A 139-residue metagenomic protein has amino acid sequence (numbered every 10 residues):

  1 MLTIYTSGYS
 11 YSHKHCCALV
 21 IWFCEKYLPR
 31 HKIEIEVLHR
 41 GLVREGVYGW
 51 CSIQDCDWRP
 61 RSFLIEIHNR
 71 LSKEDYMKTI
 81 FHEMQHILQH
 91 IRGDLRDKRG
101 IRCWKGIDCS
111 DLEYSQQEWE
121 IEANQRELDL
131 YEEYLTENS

Functional and structural regions predicted by a protein language model:
M1-Y11, I33-Y48: Hydrophobic or amphipathic, alpha-helical segments that drive membrane association/targeting
Y11-K32: Zn2+-dependent metallopeptidase catalytic core
Y27-H31, D94-R96, Y134-S139: Surface-exposed helix-capping loop/turn segments at secondary-structure junctions
L42-E74, I91: Active-site scaffold of zinc-dependent metalloenzymes
E74, H90-I121: Post-HEXXH active-site segment of zinc metalloproteases
K78-H90: Active-site recognition of the HExxH zinc-binding catalytic motif
E113, E127-S139: Long, well-structured alpha-helical subdomains associated with metal-dependent extracellular/ecto-lumenal hydrolases
N124: Short, conserved alpha-helix that lines the donor NDP-sugar binding/gating region of sugar-transfer enzymes
